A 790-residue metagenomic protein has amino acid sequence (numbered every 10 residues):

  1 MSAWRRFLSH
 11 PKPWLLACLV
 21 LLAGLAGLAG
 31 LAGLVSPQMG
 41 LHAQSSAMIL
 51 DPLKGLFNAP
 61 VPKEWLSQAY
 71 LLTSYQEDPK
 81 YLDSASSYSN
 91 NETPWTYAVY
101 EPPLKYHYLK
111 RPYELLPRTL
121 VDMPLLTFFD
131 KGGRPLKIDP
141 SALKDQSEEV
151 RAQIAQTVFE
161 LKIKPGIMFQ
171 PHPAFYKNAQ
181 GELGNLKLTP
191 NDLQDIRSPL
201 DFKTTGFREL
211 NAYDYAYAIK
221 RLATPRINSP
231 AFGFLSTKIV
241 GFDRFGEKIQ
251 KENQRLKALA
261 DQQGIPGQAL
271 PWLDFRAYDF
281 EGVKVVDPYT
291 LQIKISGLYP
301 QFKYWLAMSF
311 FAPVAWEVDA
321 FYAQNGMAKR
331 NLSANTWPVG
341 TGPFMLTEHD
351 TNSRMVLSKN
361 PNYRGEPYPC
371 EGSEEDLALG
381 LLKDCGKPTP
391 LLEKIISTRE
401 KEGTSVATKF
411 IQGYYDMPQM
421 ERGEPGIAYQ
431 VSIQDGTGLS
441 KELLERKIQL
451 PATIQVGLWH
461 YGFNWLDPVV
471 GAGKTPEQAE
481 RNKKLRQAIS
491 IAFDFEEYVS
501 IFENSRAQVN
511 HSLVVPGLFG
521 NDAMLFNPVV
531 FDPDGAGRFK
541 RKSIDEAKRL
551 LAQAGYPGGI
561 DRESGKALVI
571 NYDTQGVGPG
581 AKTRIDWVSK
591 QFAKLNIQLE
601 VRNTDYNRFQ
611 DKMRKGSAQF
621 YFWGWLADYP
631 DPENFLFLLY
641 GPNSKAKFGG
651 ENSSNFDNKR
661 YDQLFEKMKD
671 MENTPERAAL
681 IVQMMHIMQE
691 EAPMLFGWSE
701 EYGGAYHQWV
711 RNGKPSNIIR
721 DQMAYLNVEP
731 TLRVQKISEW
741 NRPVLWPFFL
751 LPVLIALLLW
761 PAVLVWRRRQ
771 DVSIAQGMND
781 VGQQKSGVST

Functional and structural regions predicted by a protein language model:
G55-P60, E64, L443-K447, I454 (+11 more regions): Extracytoplasmic/peripheral linker and loop segments enriched in polar/acidic and small residues with frequent Thr/Pro
S67-E77, T157-L161, Y215, L291-Q292 (+5 more regions): Short, well-ordered beta-strand elements
L72-R151, V339: N-terminal lobe/hinge region of extracytoplasmic solute-binding protein
H107-K110, V240-T290, K294-S405, I544-D545 (+2 more regions): Gly/Pro-rich hinge or "lid" segments in bacterial periplasmic/extracellular proteins
D122-K238, Q292, V406-K409, E477-A488: Aromatic- and charge-enriched surface segment that lines or borders ligand/interaction sites
F344-M345, F493, Q508-A554, T574-R584: Structural transition elements
T347-S358, K383-D384, I396-V470, E496 (+2 more regions): Extracellular/periplasmic solute-recognition and catalytic clefts
Y706-P743: Long beta-strand-rich cores associated with HINT superfamily self-processing modules
